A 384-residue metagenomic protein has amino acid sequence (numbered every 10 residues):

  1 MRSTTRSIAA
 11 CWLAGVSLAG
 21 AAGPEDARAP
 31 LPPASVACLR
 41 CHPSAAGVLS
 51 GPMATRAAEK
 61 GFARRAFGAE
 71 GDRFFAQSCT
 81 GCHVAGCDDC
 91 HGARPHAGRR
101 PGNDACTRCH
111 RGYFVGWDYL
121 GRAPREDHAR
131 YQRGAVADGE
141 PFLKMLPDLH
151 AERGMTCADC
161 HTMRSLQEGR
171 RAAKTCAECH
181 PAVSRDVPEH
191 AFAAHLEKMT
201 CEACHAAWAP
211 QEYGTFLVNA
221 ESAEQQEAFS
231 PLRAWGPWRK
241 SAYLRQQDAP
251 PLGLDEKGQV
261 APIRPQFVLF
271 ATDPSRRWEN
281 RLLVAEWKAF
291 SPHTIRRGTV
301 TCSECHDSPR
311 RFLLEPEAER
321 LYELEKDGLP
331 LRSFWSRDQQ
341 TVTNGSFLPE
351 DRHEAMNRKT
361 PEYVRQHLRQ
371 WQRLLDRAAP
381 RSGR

Functional and structural regions predicted by a protein language model:
M1, A19-R100, R111, V115-A172 (+4 more regions): Sequence context of c-type cytochrome heme-c attachment sites
R2-W12: Bacterial N-terminal signal peptides that target proteins for export
R6, L39, Q77-T80, M199 (+1 more regions): A general, composition-driven signal for non-globular sequence regions
L13-L18: Hydrophobic core
R108: Acidic, glycine-rich low-complexity segments
T200-Y213, V218-R239, R297-Q340: C-terminal, active-site-flanking charged/polar segments
